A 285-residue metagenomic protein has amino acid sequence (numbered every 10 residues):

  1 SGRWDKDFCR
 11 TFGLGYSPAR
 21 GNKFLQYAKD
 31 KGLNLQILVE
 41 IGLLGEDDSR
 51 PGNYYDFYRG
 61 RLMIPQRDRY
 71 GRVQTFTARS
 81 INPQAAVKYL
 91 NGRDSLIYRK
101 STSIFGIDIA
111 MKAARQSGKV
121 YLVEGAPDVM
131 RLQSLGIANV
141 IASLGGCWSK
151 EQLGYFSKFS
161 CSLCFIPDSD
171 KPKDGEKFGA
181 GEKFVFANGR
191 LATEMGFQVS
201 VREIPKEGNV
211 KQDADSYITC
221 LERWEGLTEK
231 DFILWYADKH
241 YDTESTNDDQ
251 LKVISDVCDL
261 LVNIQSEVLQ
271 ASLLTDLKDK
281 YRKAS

Functional and structural regions predicted by a protein language model:
S1-A19: Conserved alpha/beta enzyme-core scaffolds, especially Rossmann-like or related mixed alpha/beta domains that build
R3-F8, A85-L90, S134-I137, F159-F165 (+2 more regions): Short acidic (Asp/Glu) and glycine-rich catalytic loops that position anionic groups and cofactors
L14-G21, F57-R59, N247-L251, E267: Conserved phosphate/pyrophosphate-binding and hydrolysis machinery centered on Walker-type P-loop NTPases, extending
P18-L163, E176-V185: Phosphate-handling DNA/RNA-contact segment within nucleic-acid enzymes
I97-K100, L122, A142, G146 (+5 more regions): Hydrophobic alpha-helical scaffolding
W148, Y155-E229: Conserved phosphate-handling catalytic cores of large alpha/beta enzymes
Q198-K280: C-terminal or mid-to-C-terminal helical accessory/interaction module adjacent to the motor/catalytic core
K283-S285: Terminal amphipathic helices with adjacent charged low-complexity linkers/tails
